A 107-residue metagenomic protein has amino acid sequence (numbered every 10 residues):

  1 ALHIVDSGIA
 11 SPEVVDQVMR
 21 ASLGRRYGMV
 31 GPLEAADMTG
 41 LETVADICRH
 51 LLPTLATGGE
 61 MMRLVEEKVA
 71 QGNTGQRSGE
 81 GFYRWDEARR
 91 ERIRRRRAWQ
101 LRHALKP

Functional and structural regions predicted by a protein language model:
D6-S7, P12-P107: NAD(P)-dependent Rossmann-like dehydrogenase/reductase catalytic/cofactor-binding core
